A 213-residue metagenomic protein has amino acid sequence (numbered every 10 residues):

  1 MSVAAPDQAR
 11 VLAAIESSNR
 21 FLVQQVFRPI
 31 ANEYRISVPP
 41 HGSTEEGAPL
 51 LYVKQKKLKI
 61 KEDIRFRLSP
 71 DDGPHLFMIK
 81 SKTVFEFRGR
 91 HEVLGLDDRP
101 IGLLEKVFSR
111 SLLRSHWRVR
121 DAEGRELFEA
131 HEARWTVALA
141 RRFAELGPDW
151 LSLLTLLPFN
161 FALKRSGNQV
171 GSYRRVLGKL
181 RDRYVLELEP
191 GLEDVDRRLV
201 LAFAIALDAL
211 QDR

Functional and structural regions predicted by a protein language model:
M1-R213: Intrinsically disordered, low-complexity proline/glycine-rich segments
